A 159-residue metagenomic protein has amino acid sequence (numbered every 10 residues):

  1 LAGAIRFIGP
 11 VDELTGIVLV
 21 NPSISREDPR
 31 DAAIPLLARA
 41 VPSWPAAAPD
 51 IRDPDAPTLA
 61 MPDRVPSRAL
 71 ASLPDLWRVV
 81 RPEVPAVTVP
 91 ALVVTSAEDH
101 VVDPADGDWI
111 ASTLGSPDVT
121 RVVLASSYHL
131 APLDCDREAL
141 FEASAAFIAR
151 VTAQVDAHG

Functional and structural regions predicted by a protein language model:
L1-V11, I17: Short glycine-enriched nucleophile-adjacent loop and the immediately C-terminal alpha-helix near the catalytic center
L14-T15, D118: Core-facing hydrophobic residues within beta-strands of well-ordered domains
V18-D28: Active-site nucleophile loop of the alpha/beta-hydrolase fold
A38-A60: Histidine/lysine/aspartate-rich catalytic loop segments that bind and position anionic ligands
P66-E83: Active-site nucleophile elbow and catalytic-triad environment of alpha/beta-hydrolase enzymes
A86-V87, V93-T95, D99: Short beta-strand/loop motif that positions the catalytic acidic residue of the alpha/beta-hydrolase fold
V89, D103-S112: Short alpha-helix in the alpha/beta-hydrolase fold that links the catalytic acid
T120-G159: Catalytic active-site module of serine/aspartate enzymes centered on a nucleophile-bearing elbow/loop
